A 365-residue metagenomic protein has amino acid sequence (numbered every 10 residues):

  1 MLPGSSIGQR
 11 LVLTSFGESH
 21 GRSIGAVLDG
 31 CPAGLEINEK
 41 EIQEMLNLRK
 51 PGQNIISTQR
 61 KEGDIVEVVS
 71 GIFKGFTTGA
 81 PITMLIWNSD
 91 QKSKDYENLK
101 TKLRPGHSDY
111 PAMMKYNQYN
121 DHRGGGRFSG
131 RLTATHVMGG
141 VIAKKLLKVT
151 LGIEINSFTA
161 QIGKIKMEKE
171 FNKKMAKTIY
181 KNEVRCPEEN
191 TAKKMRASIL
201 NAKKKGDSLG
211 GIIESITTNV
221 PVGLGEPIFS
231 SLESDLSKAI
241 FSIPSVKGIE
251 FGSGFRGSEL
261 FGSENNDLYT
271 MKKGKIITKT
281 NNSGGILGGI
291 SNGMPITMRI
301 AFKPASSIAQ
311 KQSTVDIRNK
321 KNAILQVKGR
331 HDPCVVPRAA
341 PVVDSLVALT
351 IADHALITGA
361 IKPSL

Functional and structural regions predicted by a protein language model:
M1-R60: N-terminal, positively charged regions that mediate nucleic acid binding
V12-S15, N120-L132, V222-E226, N281-L287 (+1 more regions): A short glycine/serine-rich beta->alpha loop
F16-R22, G206-L209, I213-N322: Glycine-rich anion/phosphate-binding loop at the beta-strand->alpha-helix junction
R22-G34, R131-I153, S157, S230-K238 (+2 more regions): Alpha-helical support elements that line or immediately flank enzyme active sites and cofactor-binding pockets
M45-P111: Glycine-rich, N-terminal phosphate-binding loop and its surrounding beta-alpha-beta segment
K100-G126, S313-H331: Short acidic, glycine/tyrosine-flanked loop/strand segments centered on an H-E-D-like triad
K115-I228: Glycine-rich, mobile lid/loop segments that gate access to catalytic sites or pores
S307-L365: Internal helix-turn-beta structural module
